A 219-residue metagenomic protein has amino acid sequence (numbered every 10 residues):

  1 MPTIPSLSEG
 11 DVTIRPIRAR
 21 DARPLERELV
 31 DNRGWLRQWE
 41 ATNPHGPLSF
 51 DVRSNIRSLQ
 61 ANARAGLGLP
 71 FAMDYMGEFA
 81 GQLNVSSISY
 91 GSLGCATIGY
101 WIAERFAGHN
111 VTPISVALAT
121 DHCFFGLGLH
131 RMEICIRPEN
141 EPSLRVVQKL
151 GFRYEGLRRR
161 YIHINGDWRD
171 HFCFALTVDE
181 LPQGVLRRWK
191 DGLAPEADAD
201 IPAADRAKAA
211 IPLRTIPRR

Functional and structural regions predicted by a protein language model:
M1-P24, E28-W35, P70-R219: Acyl-donor (CoA/ACP) binding surface of acyl/acetyltransferases
E28, W39, N55-S58, N62 (+1 more regions): Residues that form generic nucleotide/phosphate-binding pockets
R37-R57: Conserved GNAT-fold acetyl-CoA-binding loop/helix
P44-G46, R57-A72: A short helix-loop-beta-strand connector motif used in the catalytic cores of GNAT acetyltransferases and, in some
D51-N62, S86-Y90, G151: Short, charged low-complexity intrinsically disordered segments located at boundaries of structured domains
